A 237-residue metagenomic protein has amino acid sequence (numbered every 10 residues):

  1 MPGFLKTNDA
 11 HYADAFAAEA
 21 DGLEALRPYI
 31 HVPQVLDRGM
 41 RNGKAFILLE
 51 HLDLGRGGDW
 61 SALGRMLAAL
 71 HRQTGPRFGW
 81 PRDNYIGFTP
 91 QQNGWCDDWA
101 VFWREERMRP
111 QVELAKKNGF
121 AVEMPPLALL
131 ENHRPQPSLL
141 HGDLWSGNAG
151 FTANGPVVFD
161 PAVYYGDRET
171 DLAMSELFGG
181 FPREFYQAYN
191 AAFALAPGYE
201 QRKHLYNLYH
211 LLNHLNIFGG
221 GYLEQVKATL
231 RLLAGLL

Functional and structural regions predicted by a protein language model:
P2-V101: ATP-binding pocket architecture of kinase catalytic cores
A10, R38-G43, L52-L54, M108 (+3 more regions): Short, solvent-exposed loop/turn segments at secondary-structure junctions
E24, E176, N207: A cross-family signal for key residues in well-ordered alpha-helices that form functional helical elements
I30, G39, H71-F78, A115 (+4 more regions): A general structural signal marking secondary-structure boundaries and capping sites
G75-L139: An alpha-helical support segment within catalytic cores of ATP-dependent transferases
Q92-E105, R109-E113, S138-L139, S146-H204 (+2 more regions): Active-site Asp-x-Gly
L205-H214: Short helix/strand-capping connector loops at secondary-structure junctions
H214-L237: ATP/Mg2+ or Mg2+-diphosphate-binding catalytic cores that bind nucleotide phosphates or diphosphates via glycine-rich
